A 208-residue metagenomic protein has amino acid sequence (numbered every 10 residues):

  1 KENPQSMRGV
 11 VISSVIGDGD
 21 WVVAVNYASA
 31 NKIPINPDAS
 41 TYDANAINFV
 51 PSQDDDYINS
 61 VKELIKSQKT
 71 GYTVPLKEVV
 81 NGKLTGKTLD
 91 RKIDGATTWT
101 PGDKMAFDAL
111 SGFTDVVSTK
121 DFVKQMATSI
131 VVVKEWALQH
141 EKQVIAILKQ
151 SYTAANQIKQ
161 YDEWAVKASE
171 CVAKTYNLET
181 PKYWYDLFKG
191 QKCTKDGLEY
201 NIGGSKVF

Functional and structural regions predicted by a protein language model:
K1-D90, G112-F122, T128, K134-L138: A conserved helix-loop-strand patch within extracytoplasmic ligand-binding domains of the periplasmic binding
V15, Y27-P34, E63-S67, M105 (+3 more regions): Structured segments of extracytoplasmic/periplasmic soluble domains in secreted or envelope-associated proteins
I93-G95: Short, Asp-centered acidic motifs that coordinate Mg2+ and/or phosphate in catalytic or ligand-binding sites
T97-W99: Short beta-strand and adjacent tight-turn residues that come in two discontinuous sequence segments and form the edges
P101-D103: Alpha-helix capping/helix-boundary segments
A137-F208: Secondary-structure end/capping motifs
